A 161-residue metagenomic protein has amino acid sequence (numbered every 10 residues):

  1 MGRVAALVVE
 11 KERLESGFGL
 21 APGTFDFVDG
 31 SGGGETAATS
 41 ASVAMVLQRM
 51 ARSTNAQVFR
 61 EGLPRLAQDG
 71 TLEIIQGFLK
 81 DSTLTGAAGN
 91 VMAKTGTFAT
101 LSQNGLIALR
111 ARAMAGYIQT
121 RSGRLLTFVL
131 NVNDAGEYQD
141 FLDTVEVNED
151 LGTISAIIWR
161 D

Functional and structural regions predicted by a protein language model:
M1-G62: A small/polar active-site loop signature that marks catalytic segments
E12, E146-D161: Short, gly/Ser/Thr-rich active-site loops of penicillin-recognizing serine hydrolases
T24-D26, L126-L130: Structural recognition of the beta-strand scaffold that forms the well-ordered cores of secreted hydrolase catalytic
G30, S82-S122, N131: Short, Gly/Ser/Thr-enriched beta-strand-loop segments that form substrate-interacting elements of hydrolase/peptidase
S31-E35, M50-R52, Q68-D69, T97-F98 (+1 more regions): Solvent-exposed loop/turn segments at secondary-structure junctions within structured extracellular/periplasmic domains
V43, F128, I154: Hydrophobic, well-ordered secondary-structure elements that form the walls of internal hydrophobic environments
L66-G86: Surface-exposed extracellular loop regions of Gram-negative outer-membrane beta-barrel proteins, predominantly
D134-E149: A short acidic/glycine-rich loop-to-helix N-cap element
